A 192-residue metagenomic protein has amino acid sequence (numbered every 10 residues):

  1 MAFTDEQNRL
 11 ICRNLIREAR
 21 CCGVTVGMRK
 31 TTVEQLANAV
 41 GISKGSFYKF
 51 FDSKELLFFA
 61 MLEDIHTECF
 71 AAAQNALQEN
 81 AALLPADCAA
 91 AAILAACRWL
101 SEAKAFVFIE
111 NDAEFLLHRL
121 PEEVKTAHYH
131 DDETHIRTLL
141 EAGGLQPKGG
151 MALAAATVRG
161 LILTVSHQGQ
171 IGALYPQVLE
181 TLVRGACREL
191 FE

Functional and structural regions predicted by a protein language model:
M1-L10: N-terminal intrinsically disordered/low-complexity leader segments
R9-R17, R29-K30, F50-Q74: An amphipathic alpha-helix adjacent to DNA-recognition modules
E18-C22, W99: Short amphipathic alpha-helical elements of helix-turn-helix/winged-helix folds
C22-L56, A60: Helix-turn-helix
A60, Q74-E102: Hydrophobic alpha-helical connector segments
T67-F70, H118-L145, G149-A156: Amphipathic alpha-helical packing segments from all-alpha helical-bundle domains
Q74-A76, E110-R119: Short linear capping/connector segments at secondary-structure termini
F108, D112, E141-A186: Hydrophobic/aromatic-rich alpha-helical bundle segments in the mid-to-C-terminal region
